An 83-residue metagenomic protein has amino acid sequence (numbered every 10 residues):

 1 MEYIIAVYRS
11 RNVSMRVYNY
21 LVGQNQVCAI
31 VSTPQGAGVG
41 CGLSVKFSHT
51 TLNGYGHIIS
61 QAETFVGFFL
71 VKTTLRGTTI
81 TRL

Functional and structural regions predicted by a protein language model:
E2-I5, R9, V17-S48: Amphipathic, hydrophobic secondary-structure cores in small proteins
L52-L83: C-terminal structural segments of small proteins and small subunits
